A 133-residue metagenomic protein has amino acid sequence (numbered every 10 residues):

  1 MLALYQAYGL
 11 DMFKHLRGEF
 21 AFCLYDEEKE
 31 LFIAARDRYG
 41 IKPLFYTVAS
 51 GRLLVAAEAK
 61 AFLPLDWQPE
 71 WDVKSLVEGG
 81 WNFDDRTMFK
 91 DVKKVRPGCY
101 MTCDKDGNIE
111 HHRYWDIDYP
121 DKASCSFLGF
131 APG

Functional and structural regions predicted by a protein language model:
M1-G133: Cysteine-centered catalytic environments shared across enzyme families
